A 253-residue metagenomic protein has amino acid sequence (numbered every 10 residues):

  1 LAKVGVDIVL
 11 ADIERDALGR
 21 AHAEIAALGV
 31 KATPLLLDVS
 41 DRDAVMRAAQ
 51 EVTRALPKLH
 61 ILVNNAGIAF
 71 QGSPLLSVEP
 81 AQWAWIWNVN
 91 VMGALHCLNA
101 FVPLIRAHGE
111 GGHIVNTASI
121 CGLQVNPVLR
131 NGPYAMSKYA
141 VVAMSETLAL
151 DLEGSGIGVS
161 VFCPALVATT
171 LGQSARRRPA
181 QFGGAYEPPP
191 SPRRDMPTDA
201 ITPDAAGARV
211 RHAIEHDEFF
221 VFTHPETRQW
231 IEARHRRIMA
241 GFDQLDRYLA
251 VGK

Functional and structural regions predicted by a protein language model:
V6-R20: Conserved glycine-rich Rossmann-like NAD(P)H-binding loop of the short-chain dehydrogenase/reductase
R15-D16, L36-R47, P80: The beta1-alpha1 cofactor-binding region of Rossmann-like NAD(H)/NADP(H)-dependent oxidoreductases
L28-K31, E51-N64, Q71, E110: A glycine-rich helix->loop->beta "capping" turn within Rossmann-like NAD(P)(H)-dependent oxidoreductase domains
S73-L75, Q82-A84: Substrate-binding pocket helix/loop in short-chain dehydrogenase/reductase
L98, S137: Active-site helix of classical SDR
S119: Residue(s) in the substrate-gating loop at a strand-loop-helix junction that position the organic substrate next
L150, G154-V221: SDR active-site lid
